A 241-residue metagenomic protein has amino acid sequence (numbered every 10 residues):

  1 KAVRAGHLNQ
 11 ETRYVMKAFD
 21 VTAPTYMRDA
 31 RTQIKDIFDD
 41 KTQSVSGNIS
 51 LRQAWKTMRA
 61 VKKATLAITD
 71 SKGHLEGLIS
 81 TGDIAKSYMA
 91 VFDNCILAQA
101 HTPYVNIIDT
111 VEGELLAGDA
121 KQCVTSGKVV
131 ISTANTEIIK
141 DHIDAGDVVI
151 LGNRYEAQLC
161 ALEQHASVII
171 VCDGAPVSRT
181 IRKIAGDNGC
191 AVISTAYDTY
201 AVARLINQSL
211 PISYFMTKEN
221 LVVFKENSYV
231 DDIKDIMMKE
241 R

Functional and structural regions predicted by a protein language model:
A2-T22: N-terminal beta-loop-helix "entrance" segment that forms/cooperates in small-molecule cofactor or anionic ligand
N9-Q10, R31-Q33, P176-R182, D187 (+1 more regions): Short gly/pro/ser/thr-enriched loop/turn and capping motifs at secondary-structure boundaries
T25-A60, T69, Y104-A117, K121-K140 (+2 more regions): Bateman/CBS regulatory modules and CBS-like beta-alpha motifs in cytosolic regions of diverse proteins
Q43, A85, N188-G189: Active-site catalytic microenvironments in core metabolic enzymes, especially phosphate/sugar-handling
K63-A64, R241: Short loop/turn microsegments at loop-to-beta-strand junctions
H74-A90, Y197: Short beta->alpha transition motifs characteristic of CBS
N94, I184-T217: Long, charge-dense
K121-G186, C190-T195: Extracellular/luminal Protease-associated
